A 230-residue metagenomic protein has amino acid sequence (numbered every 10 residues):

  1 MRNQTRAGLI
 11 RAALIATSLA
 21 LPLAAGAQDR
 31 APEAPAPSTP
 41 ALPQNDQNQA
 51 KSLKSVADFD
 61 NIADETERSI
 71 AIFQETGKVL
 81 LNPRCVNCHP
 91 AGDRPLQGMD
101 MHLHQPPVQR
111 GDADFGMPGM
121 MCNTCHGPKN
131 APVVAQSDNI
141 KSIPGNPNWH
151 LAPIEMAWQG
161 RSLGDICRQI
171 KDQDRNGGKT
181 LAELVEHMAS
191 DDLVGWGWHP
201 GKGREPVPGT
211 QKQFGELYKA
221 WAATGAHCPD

Functional and structural regions predicted by a protein language model:
M1, M99-M101, M117-M121, M156 (+1 more regions): Detector for methionine-enriched segments
R2-A71, P83-V86, A91-L96, Y218-D230: Post-cleavage N-terminal segment of exported redox proteins
V56-V79, M99-F115: Electrostatic cytochrome c docking/interface patches
A63, E67, Q74, P83 (+1 more regions): C-type cytochrome heme-c attachment and multiheme electron-transfer modules
P83-G92, G119-N130: The canonical Cys-X-X-Cys-His
H89, H102-P106, H126, W196: Histidine-centered active-site/metal-ligand motif
P95-M99, P132-Q136: Short Cys/His-rich "knuckle" micro-motifs
